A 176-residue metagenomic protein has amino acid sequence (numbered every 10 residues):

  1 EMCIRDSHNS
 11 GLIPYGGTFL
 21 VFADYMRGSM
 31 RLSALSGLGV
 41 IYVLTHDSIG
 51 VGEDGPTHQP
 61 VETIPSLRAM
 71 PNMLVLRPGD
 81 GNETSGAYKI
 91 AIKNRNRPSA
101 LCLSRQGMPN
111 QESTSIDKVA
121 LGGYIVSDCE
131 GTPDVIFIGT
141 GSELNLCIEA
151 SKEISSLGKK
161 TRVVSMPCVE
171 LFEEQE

Functional and structural regions predicted by a protein language model:
E1, G50-H58, T84, K93-E176: Thiamine diphosphate
E1-I64, E83-G86, E173-Q175: Thiamine diphosphate
M2, M26, M30-L32, M70-M73 (+2 more regions): Detector for methionine-enriched segments
N9-I13, L35-I41, E62, M70-M73 (+3 more regions): Short coil/turn connectors at secondary-structure junctions
Y15-G16, Y42-L44, V75-G79, L101-L103 (+1 more regions): General beta-strand structural signal in soluble alpha/beta enzymes
